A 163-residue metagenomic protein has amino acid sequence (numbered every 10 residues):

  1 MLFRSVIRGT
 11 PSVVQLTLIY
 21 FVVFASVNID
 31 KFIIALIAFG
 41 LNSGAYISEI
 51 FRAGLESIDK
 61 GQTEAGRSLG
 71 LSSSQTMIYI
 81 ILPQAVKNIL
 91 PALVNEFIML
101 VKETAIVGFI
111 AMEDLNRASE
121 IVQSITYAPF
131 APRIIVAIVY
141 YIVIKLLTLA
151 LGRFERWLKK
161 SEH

Functional and structural regions predicted by a protein language model:
M1-H163: Transmembrane alpha-helices and adjacent helix-loop boundaries
